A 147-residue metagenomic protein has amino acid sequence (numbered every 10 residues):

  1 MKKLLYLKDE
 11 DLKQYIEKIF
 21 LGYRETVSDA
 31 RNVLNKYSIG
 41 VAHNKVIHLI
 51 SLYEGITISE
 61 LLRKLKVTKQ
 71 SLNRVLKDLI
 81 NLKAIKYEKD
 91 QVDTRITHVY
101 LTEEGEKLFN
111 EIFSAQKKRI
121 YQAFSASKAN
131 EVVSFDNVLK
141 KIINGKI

Functional and structural regions predicted by a protein language model:
M1-L7, A129-I147: C-terminal regulatory/oligomerization modules of transcriptional regulators
M1-Y37: N-terminal leader segment of winged-helix/HTH proteins
F20, H48-L52, F113: Short, locally clustered residues in the helix-turn-helix/winged-helix DNA-binding domain
T26-A30, K83, I112, Q116 (+2 more regions): Hydrophobic recognition helices of helix-based DNA-binding modules
S28-T68: N-terminal helix-turn-helix DNA-binding core of bacterial DNA-binding proteins
I58-S59, Q70, K77, T97: Residues within helix-turn-helix
K77-D136: Charged, amphipathic alpha-helical coiled-coil/dimerization segments
